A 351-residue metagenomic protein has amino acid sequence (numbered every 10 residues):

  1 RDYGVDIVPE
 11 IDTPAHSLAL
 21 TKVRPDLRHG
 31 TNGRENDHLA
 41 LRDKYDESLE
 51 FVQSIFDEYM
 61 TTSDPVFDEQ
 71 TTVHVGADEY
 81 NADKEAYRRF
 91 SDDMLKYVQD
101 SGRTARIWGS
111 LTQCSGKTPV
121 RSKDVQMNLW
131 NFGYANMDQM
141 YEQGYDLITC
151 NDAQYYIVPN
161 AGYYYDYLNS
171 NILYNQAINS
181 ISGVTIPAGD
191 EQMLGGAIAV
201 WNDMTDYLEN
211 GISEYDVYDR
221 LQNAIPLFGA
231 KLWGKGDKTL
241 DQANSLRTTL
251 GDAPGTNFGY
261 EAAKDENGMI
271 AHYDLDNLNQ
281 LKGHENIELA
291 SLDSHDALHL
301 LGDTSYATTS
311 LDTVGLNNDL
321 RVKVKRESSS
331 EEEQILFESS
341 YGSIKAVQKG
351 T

Functional and structural regions predicted by a protein language model:
R1-S101, A105: Substrate-binding cleft of carbohydrate-active enzyme catalytic domains
E10-H16, D78-Y80, S110-Q113, W130-F132 (+2 more regions): Active-site beta-loop-alpha junctions enriched in small/polar residues
Q113-V120, S340: Beta-rich nucleic-acid/ligand-interaction surfaces
K117-V125, N131-D274: Flexible, acidic glycine-rich loops studded with aromatic residues
A263-S305, L311: Extracytoplasmic low-complexity segments
N267-H272, T309-S328, G342-K345: A carbohydrate-recognition surface predominantly in extracellular/luminal proteins
N318, E332-T351: Glycan-recognition/cleft segments
